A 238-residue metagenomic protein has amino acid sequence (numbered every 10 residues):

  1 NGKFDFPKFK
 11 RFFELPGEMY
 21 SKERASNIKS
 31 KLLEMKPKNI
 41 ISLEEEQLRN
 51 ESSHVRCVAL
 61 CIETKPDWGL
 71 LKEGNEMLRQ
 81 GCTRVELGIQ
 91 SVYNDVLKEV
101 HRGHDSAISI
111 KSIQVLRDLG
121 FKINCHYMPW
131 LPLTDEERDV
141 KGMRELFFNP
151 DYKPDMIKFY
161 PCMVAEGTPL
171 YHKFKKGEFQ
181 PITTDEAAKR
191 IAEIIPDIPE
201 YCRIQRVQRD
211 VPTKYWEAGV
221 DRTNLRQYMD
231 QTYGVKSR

Functional and structural regions predicted by a protein language model:
N1-N124, M128-D185, K189: Conserved non-cysteine loop/helix-boundary elements of the Radical SAM core domain that shape
E178-R238: C-terminal accessory regions of radical SAM enzymes
